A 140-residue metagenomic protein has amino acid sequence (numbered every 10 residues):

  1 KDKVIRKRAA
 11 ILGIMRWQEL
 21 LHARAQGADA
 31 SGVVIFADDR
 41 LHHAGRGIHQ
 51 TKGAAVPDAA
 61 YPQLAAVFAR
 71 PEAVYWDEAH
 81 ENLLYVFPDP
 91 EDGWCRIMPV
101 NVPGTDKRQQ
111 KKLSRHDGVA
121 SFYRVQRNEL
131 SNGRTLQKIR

Functional and structural regions predicted by a protein language model:
K1-R140: Ribonuclease/tRNase effector modules and their secretory precursors
